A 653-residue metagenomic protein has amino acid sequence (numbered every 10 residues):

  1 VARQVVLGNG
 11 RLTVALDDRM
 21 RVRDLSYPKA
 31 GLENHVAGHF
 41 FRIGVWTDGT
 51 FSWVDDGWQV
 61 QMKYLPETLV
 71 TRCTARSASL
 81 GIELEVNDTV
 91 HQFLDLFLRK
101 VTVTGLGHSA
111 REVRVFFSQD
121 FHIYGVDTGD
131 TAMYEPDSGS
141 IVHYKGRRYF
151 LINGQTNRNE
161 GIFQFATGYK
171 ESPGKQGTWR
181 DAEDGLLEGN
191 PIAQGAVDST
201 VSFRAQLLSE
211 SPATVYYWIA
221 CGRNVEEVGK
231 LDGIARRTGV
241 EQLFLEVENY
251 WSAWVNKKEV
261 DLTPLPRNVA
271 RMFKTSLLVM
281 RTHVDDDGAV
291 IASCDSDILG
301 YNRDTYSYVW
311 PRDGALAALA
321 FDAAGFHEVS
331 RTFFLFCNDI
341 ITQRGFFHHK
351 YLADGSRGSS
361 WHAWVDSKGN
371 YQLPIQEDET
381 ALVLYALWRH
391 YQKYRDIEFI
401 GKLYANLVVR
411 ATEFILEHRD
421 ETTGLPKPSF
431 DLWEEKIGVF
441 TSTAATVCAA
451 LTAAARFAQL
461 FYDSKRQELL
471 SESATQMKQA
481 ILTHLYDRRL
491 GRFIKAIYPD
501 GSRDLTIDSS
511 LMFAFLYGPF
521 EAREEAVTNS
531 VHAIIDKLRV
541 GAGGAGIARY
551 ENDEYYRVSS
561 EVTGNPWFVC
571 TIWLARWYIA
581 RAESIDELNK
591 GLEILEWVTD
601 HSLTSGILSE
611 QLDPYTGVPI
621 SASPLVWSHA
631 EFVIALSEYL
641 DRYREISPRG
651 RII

Functional and structural regions predicted by a protein language model:
V1-A78, K145, F150-R180, E246-M272: An extended acidic
V1-V5, V225-E227, V240-V309, T332 (+2 more regions): Low-complexity, Ser/Thr/Pro/Gly-enriched N-terminal "stalk/linker" regions
M62, A110-R111, R204-E226: Short Pro-Gly-centered flexible turn/kink motifs
M62-E67, T74, A289-L299, V309 (+3 more regions): Helix-terminus loop motifs that line ligand-binding clefts
T74-R76, L80-L186, S199-V201, G233-K257: Polysaccharide-binding surfaces and accessory modules of carbohydrate-active proteins
N153-Q164, Y169-P173, T342-V365, F440-C448 (+2 more regions): Extended ligand-binding clefts on enzyme/binding-domain cores
K274, D304-S330, K402, N406 (+8 more regions): Active-site core of glycosidic bond-cleaving carbohydrate-active enzymes
H390-K402, P426-K427, A453-S471: Inter-helical turn/loop segments and adjacent helix faces that build the functional surface of alpha-helical bundle
